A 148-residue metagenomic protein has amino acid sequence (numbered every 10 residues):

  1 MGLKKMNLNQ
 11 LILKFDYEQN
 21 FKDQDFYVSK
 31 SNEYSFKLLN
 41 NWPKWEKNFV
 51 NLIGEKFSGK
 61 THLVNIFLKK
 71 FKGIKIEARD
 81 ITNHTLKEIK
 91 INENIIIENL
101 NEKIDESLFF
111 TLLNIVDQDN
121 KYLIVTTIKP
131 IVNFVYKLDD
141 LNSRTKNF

Functional and structural regions predicted by a protein language model:
M1-N41, E46: A short, basic N-terminal segment
G2, M6-L8, Y27, R79-I81 (+2 more regions): Replace "adjacent to P-loop NTPase cores in ATP/GTP-dependent enzymes" with "adjacent to NTP-binding cores
P43-E46, K69-K70, K87-N92, D117-Q118: Flexible, charged surface loops at secondary-structure boundaries
K47-N51, G73-K75, N94-I96, Y122-I124: Residue-level preference for the first positions of well-ordered beta-strands
K47-V64: Walker A/P-loop nucleotide-binding motif
L68-R79: Post-Walker A helix-loop "phosphate-sensing" segment adjacent to the P-loop in P-loop NTPases
I81-K87: Short acidic active-site motifs
E88-L108, D119-I128: Conserved P-loop NTPase "ATPase switch" module shared by AAA+ and STAND
